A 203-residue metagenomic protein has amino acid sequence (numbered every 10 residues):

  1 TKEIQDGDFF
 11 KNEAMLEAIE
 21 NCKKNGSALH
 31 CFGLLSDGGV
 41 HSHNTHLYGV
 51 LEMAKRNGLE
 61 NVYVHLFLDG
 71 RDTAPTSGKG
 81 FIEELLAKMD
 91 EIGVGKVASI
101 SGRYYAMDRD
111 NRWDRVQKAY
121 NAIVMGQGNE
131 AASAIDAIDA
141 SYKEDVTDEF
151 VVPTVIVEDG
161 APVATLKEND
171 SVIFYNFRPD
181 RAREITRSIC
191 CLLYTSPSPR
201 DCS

Functional and structural regions predicted by a protein language model:
T1-L34, N44-G49, K118, I123-Q127: Long, well-ordered early-domain segments
E17-N21, M53, A87-K88, I156-V157: A generic secondary-structure signal
N25-M53, N57-E84: Active-site histidine-anchored catalytic micro-motif
E52-A54, A161-A164: A generic local secondary-structure boundary/capping motif
T73-A161, K167, S171-I173, F177-I185 (+1 more regions): Long, well-ordered, tryptophan-enriched scaffold segments
Y194-S203: Single conserved hydrophobic/aromatic residue that forms the stacking wall/gate of nucleotide- or nucleobase-binding
